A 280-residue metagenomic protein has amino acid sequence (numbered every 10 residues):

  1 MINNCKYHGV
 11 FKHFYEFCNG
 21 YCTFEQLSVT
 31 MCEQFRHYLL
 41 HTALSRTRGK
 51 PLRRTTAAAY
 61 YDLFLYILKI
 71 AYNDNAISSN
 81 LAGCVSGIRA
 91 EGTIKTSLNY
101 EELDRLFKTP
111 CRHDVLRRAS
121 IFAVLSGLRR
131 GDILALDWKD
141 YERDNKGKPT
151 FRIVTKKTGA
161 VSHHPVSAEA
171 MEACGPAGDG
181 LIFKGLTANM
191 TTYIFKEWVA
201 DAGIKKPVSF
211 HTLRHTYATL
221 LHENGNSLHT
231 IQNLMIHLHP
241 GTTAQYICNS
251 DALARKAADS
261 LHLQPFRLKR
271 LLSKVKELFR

Functional and structural regions predicted by a protein language model:
M1-R48: Basic/aromatic-enriched alpha-helical hairpins
V10-F14, E25-L27, S45-G83, R129-G131 (+1 more regions): N-terminal DNA-binding recognition helix of tyrosine site-specific recombinases/integrases
P51-R54, A58, N73, I77 (+3 more regions): Basic, Lys/Arg- and aromatic-enriched nucleic-acid-binding interface segment
S97, T155-G159, M235-S260: Catalytic-site neighborhood detector that most strongly recognizes the C-terminal catalytic loop/helix of tyrosine
Y100-E101, A135-C174: Conserved tyrosine-mediated DNA breakage-rejoining catalytic core shared by Y-recombinases
D140-G147, K205-K206, N226-I247, K274-V275: Short, polar N-cap/turn motifs at the start of nucleic acid-interacting alpha helices
P165-K205: Active-site/catalytic core of tyrosine-dependent DNA strand-transfer enzymes
L261-R280: C-terminal secondary-structure termini that scaffold catalytic or DNA-interacting sites
